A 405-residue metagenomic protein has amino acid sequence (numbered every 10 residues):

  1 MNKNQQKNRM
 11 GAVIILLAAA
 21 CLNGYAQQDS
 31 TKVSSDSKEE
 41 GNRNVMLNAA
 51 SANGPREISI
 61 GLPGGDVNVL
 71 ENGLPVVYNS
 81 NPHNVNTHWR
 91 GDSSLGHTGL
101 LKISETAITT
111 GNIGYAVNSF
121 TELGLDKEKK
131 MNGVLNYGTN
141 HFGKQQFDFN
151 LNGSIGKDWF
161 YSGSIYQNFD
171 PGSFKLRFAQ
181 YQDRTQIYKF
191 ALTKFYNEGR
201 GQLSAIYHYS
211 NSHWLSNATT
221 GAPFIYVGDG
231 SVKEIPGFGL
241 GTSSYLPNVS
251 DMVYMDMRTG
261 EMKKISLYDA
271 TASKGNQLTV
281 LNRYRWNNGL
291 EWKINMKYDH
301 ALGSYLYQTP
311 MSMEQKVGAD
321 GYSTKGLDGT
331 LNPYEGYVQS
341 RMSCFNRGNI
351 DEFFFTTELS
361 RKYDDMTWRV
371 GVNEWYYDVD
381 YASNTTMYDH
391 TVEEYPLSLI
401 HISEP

Functional and structural regions predicted by a protein language model:
D29-P75, W89, K102: Extracytoplasmic beta-strand/coil segments of soluble accessory domains associated with Gram-negative outer-membrane
P75-P82, H88-V134: A beta-strand signature from Gram-negative outer-membrane beta-barrel systems, especially the internal plug domain
Y78, T109-G111, T139-G143, Q180-T185 (+2 more regions): Short sequence motifs at beta-strands and strand-loop junctions characteristic of Gram-negative outer-membrane
L100-L101, K130-V134, P171-L176, M257-S266 (+3 more regions): Extracytoplasmic loops and strand-loop junctions of Gram-negative outer membrane beta-barrel proteins
N132, G138-D170, F174-T242, Q277-N282: Transmembrane beta-barrel wall of Gram-negative outer-membrane proteins
Q146, D170-L176, S212-A218, D229 (+5 more regions): Outer-membrane beta-barrel proteins
T193-F195, Q202-T279, S304-F345: Acidic/polar loop-and-plug regions of large Gram-negative outer-membrane beta-barrel proteins
S273-G303, N332-S403: Face-selective signature of the C-terminal outer-membrane beta-barrel domain
